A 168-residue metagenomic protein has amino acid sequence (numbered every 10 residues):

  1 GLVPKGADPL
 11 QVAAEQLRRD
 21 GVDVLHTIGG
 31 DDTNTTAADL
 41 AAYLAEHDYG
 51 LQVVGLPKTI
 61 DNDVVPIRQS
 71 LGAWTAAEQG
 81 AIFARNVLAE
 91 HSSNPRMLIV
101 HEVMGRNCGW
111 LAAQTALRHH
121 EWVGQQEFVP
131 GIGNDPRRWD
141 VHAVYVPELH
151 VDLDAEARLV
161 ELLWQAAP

Functional and structural regions predicted by a protein language model:
G1, K58-R68, S93-R96: Gly-rich Lys/Arg/Thr-decorated short loops/hinges at beta-loop-alpha junctions or inter-strand turns that position
G1-V24, I28, D32, Q52-G55 (+1 more regions): A cross-family phosphate/adenosyl-ligand binding-site feature
Q16, V24-G29, A37-D39, Y43-H47 (+1 more regions): Accessory alpha-helical/coil subdomains and C-terminal extensions that flank or cap enzyme catalytic cores
N34, T59-D63, V151-D152: Short gly/pro/ser/thr-enriched loop/turn and capping motifs at secondary-structure boundaries
